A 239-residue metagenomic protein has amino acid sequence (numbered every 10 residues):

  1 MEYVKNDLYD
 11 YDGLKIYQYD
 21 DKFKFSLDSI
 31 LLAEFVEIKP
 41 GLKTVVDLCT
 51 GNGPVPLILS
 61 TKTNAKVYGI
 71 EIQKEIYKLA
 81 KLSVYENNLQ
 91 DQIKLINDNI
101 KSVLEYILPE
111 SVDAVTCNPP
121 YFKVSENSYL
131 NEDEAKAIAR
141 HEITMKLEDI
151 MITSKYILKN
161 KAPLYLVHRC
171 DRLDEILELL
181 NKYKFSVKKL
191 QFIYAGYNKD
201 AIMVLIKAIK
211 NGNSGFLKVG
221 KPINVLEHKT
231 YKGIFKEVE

Functional and structural regions predicted by a protein language model:
E2-K39: Class I SAM-dependent transferase core
D10, L89, L108, N181-K184: Short, structurally constrained coil/turn elements that cap an alpha-helix or connect an alpha-helix to the following
K15, K66, Q92-K94, S186-K189: Conserved beta-strand segments of alpha/beta enzyme cores
Y17, T144-A201: Conserved Class I SAM-dependent methyltransferase catalytic core
D21-F25, C49-N52, N198-K199: Short glycine/threonine-rich catalytic loop with a Thr-x-Gly-x-Asp
E34-S128, I152: Conserved SAM/SAH cofactor-binding pocket of Class I
P119-D149: Mobile active-site "lid"/loop adjacent to the S-adenosyl-L-methionine
D200-E239: SAM/dcSAM-binding transferase cores
